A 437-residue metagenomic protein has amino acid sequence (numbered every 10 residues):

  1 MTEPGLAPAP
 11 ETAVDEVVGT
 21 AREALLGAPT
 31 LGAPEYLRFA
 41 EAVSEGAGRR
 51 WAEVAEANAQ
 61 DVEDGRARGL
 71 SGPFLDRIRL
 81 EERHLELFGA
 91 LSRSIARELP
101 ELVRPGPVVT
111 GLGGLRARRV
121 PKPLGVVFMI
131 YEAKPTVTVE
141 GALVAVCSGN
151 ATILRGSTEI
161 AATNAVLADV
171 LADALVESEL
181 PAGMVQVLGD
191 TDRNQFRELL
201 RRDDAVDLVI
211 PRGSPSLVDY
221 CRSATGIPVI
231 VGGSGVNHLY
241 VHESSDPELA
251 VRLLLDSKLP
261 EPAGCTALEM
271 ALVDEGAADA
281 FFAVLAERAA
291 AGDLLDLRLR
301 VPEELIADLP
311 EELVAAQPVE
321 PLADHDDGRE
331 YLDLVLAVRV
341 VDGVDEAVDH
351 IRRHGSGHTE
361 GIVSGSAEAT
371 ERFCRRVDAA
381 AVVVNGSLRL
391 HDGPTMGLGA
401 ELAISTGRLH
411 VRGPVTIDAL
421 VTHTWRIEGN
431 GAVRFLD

Functional and structural regions predicted by a protein language model:
M1-A117, V144: N-terminal Rossmann-like NAD(P)+-binding subdomain of aldehyde/semialdehyde dehydrogenases
P8-T12, E132-A151, V166, V170 (+3 more regions): ALDH superfamily catalytic-core signature
E23-T30, A271-V273, D333-D342, G357-I362: Short, well-ordered beta-strand elements within core beta-sheets of diverse protein domains
Y36, V127, G149, V209 (+4 more regions): Residue-level signal for inorganic ion chemistry
R38-A42, V344-D437: C-terminal core of ALDH-fold dehydrogenases
E81, R116-R119, V187-D203: A structured beta-alpha segment of the ubiquitous adenosine-cofactor-binding alpha/beta core
A90, R97, E101-A174, S178 (+1 more regions): Conserved small-residue-rich beta-alpha loop and adjacent elements that most often cradle the phosphate/pyrophosphate
V109, A117-P123, V146, E177-P181 (+13 more regions): Solvent-exposed alpha-helices and their adjacent loops that cap or buttress functional pockets in soluble metabolic
